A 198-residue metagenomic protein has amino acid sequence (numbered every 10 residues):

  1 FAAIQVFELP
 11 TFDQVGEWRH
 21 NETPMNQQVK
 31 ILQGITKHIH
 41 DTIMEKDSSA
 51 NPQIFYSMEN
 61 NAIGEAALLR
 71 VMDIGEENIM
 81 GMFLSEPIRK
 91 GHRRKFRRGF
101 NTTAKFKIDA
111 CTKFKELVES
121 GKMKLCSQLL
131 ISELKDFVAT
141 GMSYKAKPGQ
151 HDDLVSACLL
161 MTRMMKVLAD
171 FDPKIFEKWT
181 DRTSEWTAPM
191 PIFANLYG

Functional and structural regions predicted by a protein language model:
F1-A2, Q53, D152-A157: Active-site lining segments that contact anionic ligands and/or coordinate catalytic metals
F1-L9: Gly/Thr-rich phosphate-binding beta-strand-loop-beta motif of the actin/hexokinase/Hsp70
E8-S143, I192-G198: Mg2+-dependent endonuclease catalytic cores in nucleic-acid-processing enzymes, primarily RNase H-like
K37, E116, L159-K166: Short glycine/serine- and small hydrophobic-enriched flexible loop segments
A104-K105, K145-D153: Structural motif
G141-Y144, L154-R163: Amphipathic alpha-helical interaction/assembly segments
M161-G198: Acidic two-metal-ion nuclease catalytic site recognized across multiple nuclease folds, prominently DnaQ/RNase D-T
